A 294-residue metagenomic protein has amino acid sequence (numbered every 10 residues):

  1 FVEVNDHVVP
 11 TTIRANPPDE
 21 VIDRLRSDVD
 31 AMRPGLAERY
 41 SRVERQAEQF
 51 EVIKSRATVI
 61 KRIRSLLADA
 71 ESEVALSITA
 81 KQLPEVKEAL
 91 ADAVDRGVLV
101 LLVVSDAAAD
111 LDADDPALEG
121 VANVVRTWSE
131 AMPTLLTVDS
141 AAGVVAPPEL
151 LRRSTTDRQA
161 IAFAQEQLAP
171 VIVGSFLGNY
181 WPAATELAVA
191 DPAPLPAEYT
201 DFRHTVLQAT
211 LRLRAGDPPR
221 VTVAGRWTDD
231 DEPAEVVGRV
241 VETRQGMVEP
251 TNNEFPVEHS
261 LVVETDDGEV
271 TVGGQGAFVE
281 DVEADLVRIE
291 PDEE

Functional and structural regions predicted by a protein language model:
F1-E294: Acidic, polar-rich N-terminal leader regions of halophilic archaeal proteins
